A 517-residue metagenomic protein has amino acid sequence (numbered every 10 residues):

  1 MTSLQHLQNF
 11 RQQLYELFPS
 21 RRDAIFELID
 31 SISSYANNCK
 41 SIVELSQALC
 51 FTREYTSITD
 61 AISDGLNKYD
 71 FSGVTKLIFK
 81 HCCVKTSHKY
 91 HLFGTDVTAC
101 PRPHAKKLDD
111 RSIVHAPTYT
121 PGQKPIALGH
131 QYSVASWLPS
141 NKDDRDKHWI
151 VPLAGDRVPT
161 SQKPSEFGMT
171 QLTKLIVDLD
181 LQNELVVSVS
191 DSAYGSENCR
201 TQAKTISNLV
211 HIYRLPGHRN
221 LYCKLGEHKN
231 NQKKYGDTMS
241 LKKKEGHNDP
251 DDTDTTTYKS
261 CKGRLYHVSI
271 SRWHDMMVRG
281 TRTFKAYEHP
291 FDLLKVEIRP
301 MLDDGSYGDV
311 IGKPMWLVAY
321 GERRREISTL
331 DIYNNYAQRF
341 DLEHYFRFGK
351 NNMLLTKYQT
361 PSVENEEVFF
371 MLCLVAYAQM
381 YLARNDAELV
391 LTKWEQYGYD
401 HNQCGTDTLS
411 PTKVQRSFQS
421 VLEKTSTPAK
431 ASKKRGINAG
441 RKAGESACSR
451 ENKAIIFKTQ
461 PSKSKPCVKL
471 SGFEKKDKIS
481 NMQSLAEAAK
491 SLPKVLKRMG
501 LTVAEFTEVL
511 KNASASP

Functional and structural regions predicted by a protein language model:
M1-N67, T75: Gly/serine-rich nucleotide phosphate-binding loop at the start of the catalytic core of nucleotide/ADP-ribose-handling
S31-S34, I311-R339: Extended, non-catalytic structural segments that build the interaction scaffolds of large macromolecular assemblies
I32, I62-D146, P152: Active-site-proximal, Lys/Arg-enriched surface segment that forms a nucleic-acid-binding/basic interface patch
T56-D60, P117-L185, L294-R323: Electropositive, glycine- and tryptophan-enriched low-complexity nucleic-acid-binding patches
A99, I332-Q359: Short amphipathic alpha-helical "interface-anchor" segments enriched in bulky aromatics
R157-P300, L391-G405, K434-A454, V468-P517: An internal, acidic/charged active-site-proximal segment that coordinates divalent cations and/or engages
K357-T392, Y397-K413: Basic, amphipathic alpha-helical segments enriched in Lys/Arg and hydrophobic/aromatic residues
